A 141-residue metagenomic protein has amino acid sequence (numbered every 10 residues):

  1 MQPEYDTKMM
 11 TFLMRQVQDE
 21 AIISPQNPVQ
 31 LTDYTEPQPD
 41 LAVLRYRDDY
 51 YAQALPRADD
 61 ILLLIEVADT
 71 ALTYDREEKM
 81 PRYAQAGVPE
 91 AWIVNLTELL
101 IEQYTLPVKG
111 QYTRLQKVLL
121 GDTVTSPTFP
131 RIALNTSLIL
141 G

Functional and structural regions predicted by a protein language model:
M1-G141: Gly/Pro/Ser/Thr-rich low-complexity, intrinsically disordered segments predominantly at protein N-termini
